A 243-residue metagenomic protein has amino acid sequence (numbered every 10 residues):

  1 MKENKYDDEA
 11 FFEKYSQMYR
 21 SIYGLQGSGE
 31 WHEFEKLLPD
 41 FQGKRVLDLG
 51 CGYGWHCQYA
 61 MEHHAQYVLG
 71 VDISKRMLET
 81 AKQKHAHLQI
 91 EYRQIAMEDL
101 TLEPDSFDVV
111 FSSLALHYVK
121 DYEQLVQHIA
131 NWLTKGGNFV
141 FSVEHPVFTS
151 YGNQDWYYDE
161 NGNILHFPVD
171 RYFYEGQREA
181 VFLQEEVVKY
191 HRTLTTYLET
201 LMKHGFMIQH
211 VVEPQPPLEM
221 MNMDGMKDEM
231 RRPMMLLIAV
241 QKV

Functional and structural regions predicted by a protein language model:
M1-F41, W55-Y59, T80, K84: Conserved class I S-adenosyl-L-methionine
L47-L49, Y53-L100: Class I SAM-dependent methyltransferase SAM/SAH-binding core
E98-V110: A short acidic, Gly/Pro-enriched loop at the edge of an enzyme's catalytic core that lines a small-molecule cofactor
D108-E123: A short SAM/SAH-binding and catalytic strip from SAM-dependent methyltransferases
E123-N138: A short glycine-rich, Lys/Arg-flanked "PGG" loop and its adjoining helix->strand segment in the class I
F139-G176: Conserved class I S-adenosyl-L-methionine
V143, V147-W156, V181-T196: Acceptor-substrate binding/catalytic loop of class I
Q177, V188-V212: Short alpha-helix
